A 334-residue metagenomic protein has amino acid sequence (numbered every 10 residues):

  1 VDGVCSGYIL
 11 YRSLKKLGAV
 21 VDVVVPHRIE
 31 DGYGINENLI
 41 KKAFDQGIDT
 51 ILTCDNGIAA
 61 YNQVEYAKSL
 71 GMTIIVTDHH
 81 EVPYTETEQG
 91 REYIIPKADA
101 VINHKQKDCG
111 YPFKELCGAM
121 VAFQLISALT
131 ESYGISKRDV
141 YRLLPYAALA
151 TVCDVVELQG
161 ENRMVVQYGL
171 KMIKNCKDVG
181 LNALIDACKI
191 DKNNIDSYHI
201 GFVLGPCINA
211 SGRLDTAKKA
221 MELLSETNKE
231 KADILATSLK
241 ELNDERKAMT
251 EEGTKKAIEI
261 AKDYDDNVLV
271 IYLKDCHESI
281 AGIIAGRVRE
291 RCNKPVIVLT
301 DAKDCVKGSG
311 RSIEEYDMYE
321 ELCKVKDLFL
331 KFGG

Functional and structural regions predicted by a protein language model:
V1-T50, L70-G71, E88-R91, K97 (+1 more regions): Hydrophobic helix-and-loop "lid/oligomerization" segment in the mid-to-C-terminal part of catalytic domains
F44-E115, A119, F123-S132, R142 (+1 more regions): Active-site cavity-forming subdomains of large catalytic enzyme subunits
